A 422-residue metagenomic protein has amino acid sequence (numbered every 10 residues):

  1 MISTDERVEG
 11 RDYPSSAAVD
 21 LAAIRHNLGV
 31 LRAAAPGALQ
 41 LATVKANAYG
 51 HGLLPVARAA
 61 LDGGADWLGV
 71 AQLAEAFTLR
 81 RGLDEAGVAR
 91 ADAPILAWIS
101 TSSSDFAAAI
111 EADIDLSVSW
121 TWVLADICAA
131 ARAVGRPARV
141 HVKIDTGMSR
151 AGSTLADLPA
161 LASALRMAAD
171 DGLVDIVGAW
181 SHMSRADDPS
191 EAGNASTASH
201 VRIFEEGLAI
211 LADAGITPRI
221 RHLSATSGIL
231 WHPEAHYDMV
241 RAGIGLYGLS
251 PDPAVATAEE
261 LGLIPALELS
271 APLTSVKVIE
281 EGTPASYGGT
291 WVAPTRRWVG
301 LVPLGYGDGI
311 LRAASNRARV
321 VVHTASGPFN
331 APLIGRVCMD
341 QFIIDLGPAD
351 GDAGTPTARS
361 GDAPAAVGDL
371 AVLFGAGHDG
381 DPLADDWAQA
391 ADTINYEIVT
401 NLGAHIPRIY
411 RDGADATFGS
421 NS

Functional and structural regions predicted by a protein language model:
M1-R25, G29, A33, E75 (+3 more regions): Active-site anion/phosphate-binding pocket segments in diverse small-molecule metabolic enzymes
R11, S15-A18, R25, P36-H222: Active-site-proximal beta-alpha core segment in soluble small-molecule metabolic enzymes
